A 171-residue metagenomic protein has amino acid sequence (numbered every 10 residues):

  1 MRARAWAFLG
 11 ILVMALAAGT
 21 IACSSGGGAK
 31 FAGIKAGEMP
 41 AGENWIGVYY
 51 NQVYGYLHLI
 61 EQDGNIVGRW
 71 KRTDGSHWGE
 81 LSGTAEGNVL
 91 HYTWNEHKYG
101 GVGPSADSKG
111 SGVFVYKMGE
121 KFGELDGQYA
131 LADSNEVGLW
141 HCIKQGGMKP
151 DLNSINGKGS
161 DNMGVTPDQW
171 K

Functional and structural regions predicted by a protein language model:
M1-G10: Bacterial N-terminal signal peptides that target proteins for export
I11-L16: Sec-dependent N-terminal signal peptides of Gram-positive bacterial secreted proteins and lipoproteins
G19-A22: C-terminal motif of bacterial Sec signal peptides marking the signal peptidase cleavage site
S24-G27: Bacterial signal peptide processing site
A32-E120, D126-Y129, E136-Q145, D151-K171: Central antiparallel beta-sheet cores of small beta-barrel/beta-sandwich binding domains
